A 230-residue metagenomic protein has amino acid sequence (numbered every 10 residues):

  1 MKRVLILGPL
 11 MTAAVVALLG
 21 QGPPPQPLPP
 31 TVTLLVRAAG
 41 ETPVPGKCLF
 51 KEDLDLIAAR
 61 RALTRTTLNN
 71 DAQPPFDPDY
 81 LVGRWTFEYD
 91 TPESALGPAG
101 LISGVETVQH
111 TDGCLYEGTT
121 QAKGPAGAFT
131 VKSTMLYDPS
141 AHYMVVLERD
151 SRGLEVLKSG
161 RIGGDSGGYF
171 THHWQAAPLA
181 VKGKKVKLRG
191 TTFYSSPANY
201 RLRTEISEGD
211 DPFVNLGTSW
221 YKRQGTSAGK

Functional and structural regions predicted by a protein language model:
M1-P9: Bacterial N-terminal signal peptides that target proteins for export
G8-A17: Bacterial N-terminal signal peptides
L19-P98, Q224-K230: Amphipathic/hydrophobic helical signal segments and adjacent flexible N-terminal regions that mediate secretion
N69-A72, K182-K184, S207-L216: A short acidic/glycine-rich loop-to-helix N-cap element
D71, D79, T86-K187: Central antiparallel beta-sheet cores of small beta-barrel/beta-sandwich binding domains
D112, Y194-A198, G225: Residue-level recognition of beta-strand termini and adjacent short loop/turns
N199-K230: Edge beta-strand at a domain terminus
